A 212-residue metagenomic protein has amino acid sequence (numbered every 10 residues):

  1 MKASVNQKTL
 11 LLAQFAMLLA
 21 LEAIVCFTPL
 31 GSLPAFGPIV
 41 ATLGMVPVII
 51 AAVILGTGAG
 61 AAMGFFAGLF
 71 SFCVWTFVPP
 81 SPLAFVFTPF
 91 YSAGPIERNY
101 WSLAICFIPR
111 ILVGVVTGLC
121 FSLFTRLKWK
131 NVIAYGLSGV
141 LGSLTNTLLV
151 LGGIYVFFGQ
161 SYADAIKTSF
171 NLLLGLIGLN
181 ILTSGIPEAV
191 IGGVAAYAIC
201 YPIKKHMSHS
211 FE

Functional and structural regions predicted by a protein language model:
M1-E212: Loop-helix junctions at membrane interfaces
